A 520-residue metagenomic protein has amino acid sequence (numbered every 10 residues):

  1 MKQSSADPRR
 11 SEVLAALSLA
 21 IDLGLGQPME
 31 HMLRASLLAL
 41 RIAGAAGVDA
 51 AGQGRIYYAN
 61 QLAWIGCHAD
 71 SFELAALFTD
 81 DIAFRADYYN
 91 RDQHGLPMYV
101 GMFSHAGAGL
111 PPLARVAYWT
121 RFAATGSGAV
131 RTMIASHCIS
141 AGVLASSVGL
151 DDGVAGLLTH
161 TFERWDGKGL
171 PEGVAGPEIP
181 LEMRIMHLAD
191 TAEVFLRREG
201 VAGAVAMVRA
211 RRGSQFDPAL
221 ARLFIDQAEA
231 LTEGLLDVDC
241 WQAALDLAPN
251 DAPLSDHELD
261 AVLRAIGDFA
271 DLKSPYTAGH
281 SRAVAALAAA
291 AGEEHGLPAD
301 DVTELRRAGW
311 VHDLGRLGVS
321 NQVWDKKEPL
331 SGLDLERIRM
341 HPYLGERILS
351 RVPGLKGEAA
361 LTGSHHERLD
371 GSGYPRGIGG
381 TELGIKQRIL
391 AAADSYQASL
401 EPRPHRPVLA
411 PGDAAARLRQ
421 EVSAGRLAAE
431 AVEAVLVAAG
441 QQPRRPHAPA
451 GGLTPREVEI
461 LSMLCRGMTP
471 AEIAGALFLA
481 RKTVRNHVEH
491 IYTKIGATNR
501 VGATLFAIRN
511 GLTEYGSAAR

Functional and structural regions predicted by a protein language model:
K2-A450: Metal-dependent catalytic cores of enzymes that make or break cyclic nucleotides and related phosphoester linkages
L157, L188, L361, E457-I460 (+2 more regions): Short alpha-helical "packing" element that flanks the helix-turn-helix/winged-helix DNA-binding module
R307, G475, T493, L505: Alpha-helical residues within the helix-turn-helix
I385, P449, R456, N499-R500: N-terminal positioning helix adjacent to the helix-turn-helix/winged-helix DNA-binding module
P446-E489, R509-N510, Y515-R520: Helix-turn-helix DNA-binding segment
T493-T498, F506, N510-T513: Residue cluster at the C-terminal edge of the helix-turn-helix DNA-binding motif
